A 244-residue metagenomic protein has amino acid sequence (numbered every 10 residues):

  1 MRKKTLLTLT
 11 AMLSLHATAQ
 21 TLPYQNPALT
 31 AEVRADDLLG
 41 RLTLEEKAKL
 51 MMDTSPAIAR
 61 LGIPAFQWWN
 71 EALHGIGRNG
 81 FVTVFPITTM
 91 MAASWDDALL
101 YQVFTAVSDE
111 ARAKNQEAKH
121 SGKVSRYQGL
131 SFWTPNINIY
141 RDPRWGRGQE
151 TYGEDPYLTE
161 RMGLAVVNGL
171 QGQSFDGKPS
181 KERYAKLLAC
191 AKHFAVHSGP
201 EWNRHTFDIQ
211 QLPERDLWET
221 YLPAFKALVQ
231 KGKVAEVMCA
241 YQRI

Functional and structural regions predicted by a protein language model:
M1-T21: Bacterial Sec-dependent N-terminal signal peptides
A19-I244: Glycoside hydrolase catalytic-domain context in secreted enzymes
